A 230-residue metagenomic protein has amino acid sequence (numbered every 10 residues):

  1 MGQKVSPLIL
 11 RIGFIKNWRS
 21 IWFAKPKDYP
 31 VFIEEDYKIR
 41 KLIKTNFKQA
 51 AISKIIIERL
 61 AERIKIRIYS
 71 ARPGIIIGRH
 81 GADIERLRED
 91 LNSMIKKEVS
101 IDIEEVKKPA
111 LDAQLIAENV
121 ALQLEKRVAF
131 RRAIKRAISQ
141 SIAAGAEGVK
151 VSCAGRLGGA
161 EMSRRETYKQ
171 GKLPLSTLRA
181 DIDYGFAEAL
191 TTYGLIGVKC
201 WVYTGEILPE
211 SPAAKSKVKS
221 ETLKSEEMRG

Functional and structural regions predicted by a protein language model:
M1-G230: RNA-contacting regions in translation and RNA-metabolism proteins, encompassing KH/S1 modules where present
